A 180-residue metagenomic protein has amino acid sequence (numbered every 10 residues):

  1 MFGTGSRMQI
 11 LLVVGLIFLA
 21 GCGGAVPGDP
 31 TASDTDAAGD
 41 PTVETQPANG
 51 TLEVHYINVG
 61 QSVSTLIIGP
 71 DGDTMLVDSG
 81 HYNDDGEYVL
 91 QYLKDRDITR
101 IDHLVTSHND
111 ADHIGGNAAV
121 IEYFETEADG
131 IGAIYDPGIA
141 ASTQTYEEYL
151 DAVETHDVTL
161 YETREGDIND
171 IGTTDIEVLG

Functional and structural regions predicted by a protein language model:
M1-G180: Hydrophobic alpha-helical segments
